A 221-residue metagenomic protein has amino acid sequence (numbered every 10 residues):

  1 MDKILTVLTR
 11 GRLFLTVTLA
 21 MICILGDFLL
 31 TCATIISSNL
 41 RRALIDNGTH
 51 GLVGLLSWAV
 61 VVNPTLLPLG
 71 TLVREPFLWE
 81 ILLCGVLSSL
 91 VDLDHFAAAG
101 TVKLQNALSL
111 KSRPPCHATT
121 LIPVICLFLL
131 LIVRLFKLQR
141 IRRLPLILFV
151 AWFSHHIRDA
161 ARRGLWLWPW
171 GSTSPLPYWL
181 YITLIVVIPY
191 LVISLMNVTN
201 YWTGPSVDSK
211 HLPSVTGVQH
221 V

Functional and structural regions predicted by a protein language model:
M1-V221: N-terminal membrane-targeting hydrophobic helices
